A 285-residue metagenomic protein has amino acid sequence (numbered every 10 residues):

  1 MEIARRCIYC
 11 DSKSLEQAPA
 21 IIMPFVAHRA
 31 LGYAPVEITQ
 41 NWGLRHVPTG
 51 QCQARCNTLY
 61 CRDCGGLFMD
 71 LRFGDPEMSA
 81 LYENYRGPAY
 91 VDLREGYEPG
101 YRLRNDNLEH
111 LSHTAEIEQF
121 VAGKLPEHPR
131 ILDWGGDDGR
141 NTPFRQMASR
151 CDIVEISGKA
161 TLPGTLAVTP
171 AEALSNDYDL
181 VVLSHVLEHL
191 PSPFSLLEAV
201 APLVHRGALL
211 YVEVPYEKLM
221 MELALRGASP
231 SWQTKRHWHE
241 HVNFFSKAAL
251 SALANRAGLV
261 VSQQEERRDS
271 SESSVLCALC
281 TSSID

Functional and structural regions predicted by a protein language model:
M1-S184, P193-L197, Y211, Q233-R236 (+1 more regions): Conserved N-terminal segment of class I S-adenosyl-L-methionine
P24-P35, G43, P215-N243, A248-L253: Short, glycine-/aromatic-enriched active-site segment of Class I SAM-dependent methyltransferases
H185, H189, H241: Histidine-centered divalent metal-coordination motifs
L190-P191, V204-R206: Helix-to-beta-strand junctions that scaffold the AdoMet/dcAdoMet cofactor pocket in Class I SAM-dependent enzymes
V200: Class I S-adenosylmethionine-dependent transferase superfamily signal
G207-P215: Conserved beta-strand signature within the Rossmann-like core of class I S-adenosyl-L-methionine
L253-L259: A structural motif corresponding to the C-terminal end of an alpha-helix and its immediate exit/capping segment
